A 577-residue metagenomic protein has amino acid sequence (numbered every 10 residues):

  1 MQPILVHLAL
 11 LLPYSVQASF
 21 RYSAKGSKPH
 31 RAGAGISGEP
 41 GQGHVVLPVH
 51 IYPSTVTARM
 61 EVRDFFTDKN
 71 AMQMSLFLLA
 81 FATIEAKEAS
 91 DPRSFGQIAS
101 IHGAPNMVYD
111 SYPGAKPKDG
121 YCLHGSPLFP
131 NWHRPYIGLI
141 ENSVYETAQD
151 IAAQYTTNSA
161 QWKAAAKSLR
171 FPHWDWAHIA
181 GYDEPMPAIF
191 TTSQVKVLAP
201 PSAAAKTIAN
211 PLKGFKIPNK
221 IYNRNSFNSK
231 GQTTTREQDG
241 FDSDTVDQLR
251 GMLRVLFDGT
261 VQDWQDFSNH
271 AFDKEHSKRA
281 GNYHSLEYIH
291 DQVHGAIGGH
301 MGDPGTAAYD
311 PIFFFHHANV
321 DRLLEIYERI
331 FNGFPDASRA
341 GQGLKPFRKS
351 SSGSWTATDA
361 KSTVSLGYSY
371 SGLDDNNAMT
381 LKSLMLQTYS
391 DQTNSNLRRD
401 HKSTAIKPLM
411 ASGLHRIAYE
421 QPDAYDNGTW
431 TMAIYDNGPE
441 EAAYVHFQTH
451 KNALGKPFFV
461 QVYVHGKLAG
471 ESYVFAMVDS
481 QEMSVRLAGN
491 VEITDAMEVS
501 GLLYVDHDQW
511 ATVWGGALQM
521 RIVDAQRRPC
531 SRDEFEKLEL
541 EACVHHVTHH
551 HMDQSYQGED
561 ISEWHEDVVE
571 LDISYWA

Functional and structural regions predicted by a protein language model:
Q2-A18: Cleavable N-terminal signal peptides of Sec/SRP-targeted secreted and luminal proteins
S19-A577: C-terminal accessory segments of proteins
